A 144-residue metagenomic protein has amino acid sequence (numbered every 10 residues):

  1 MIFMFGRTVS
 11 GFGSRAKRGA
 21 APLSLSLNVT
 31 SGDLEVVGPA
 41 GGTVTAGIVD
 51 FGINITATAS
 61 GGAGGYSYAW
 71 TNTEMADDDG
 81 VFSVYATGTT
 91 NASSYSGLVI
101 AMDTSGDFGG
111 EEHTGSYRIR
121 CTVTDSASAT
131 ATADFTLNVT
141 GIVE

Functional and structural regions predicted by a protein language model:
M1-N28, I142-V143: Enriched but not universal
S26-A46: Short, solvent-exposed loop/edge segments of extracellular or virion-exposed proteins
A46, D50-A59: A short beta-strand segment in extracellular, disulfide-stabilized domains
S60-G64: Short glycine/proline-centered coil/turn motifs in the loop regions of extracellular beta-sandwich domains
N72-G106: Surface-exposed, flexible coil segments in extracellular/virion-facing regions
H113-I119: Exposed beta-strand face motif in extracellular beta-rich ectodomains
A131-G141: C-terminal edge beta-strand
